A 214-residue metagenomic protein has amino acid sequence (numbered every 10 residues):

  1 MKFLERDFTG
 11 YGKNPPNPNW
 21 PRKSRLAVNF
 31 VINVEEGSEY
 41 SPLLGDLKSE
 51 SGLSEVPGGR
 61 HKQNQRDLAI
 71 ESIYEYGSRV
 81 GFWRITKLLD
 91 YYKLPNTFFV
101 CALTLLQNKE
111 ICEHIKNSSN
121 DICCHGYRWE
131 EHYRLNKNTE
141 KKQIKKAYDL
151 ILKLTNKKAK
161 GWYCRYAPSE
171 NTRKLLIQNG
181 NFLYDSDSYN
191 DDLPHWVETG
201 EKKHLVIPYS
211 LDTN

Functional and structural regions predicted by a protein language model:
K2-L211: Catalytic alpha-helical scaffold of carbohydrate-active enzymes acting on polysaccharides/glycoconjugates
N214: Aromatic-anchored helix/helix-loop segment that forms the rim or "lid" of small-molecule/cofactor binding pockets
